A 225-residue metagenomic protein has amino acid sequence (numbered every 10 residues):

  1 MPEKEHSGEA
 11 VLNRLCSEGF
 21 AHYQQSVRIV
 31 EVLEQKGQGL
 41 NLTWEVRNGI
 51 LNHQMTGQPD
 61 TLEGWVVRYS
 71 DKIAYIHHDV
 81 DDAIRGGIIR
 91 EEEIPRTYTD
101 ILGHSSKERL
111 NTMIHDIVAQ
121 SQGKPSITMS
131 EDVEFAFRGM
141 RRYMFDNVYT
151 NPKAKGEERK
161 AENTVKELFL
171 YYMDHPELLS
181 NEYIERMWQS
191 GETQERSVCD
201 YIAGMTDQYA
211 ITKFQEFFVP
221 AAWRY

Functional and structural regions predicted by a protein language model:
M1-C16: Aspartate-rich (DDxxD/NDxxD/DxxxD) Mg2+/diphosphate-binding motifs and their adjoining helix-loop segments
F20-Y225: Histidine-centered, transition-metal-coordinating active-site segments
